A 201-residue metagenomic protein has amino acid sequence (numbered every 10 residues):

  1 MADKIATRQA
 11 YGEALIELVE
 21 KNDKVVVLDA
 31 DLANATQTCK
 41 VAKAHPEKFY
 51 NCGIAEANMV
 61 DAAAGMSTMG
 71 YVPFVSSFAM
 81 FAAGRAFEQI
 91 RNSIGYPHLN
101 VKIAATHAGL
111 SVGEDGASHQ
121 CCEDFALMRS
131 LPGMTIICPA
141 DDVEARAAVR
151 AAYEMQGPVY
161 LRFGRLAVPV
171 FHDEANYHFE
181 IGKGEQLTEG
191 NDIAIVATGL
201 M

Functional and structural regions predicted by a protein language model:
M1-R162, A167-V168, N176-H178: Thiamine diphosphate
V75, I193-A194: Short small-residue beta-strand/loop micro-motif enriched in glycine and branched aliphatics
E189-G190: Glycine- and Gly-Pro-enriched alpha-helical subdomains that act as flexible, kink-prone "lid/hinge" or packing modules
A194-M201: Glycine-rich phosphate/diphosphate-binding loop of Rossmann-like nucleotide-binding domains
